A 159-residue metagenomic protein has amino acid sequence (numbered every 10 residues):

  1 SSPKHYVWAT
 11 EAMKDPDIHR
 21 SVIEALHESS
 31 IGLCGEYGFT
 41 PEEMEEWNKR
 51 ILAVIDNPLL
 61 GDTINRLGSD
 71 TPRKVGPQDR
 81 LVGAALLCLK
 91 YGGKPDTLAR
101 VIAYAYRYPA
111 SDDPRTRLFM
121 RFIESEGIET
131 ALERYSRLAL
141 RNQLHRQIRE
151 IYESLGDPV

Functional and structural regions predicted by a protein language model:
S1-V159: Non-transmembrane, aqueous-exposed alpha-helical and coiled segments at domain scale
